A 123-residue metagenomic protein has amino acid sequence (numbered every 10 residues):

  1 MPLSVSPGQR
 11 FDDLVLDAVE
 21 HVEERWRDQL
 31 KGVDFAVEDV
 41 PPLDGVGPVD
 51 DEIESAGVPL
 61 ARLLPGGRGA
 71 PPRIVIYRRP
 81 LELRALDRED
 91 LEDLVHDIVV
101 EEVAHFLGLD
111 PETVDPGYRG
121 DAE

Functional and structural regions predicted by a protein language model:
M1-P72, P80, L86-D87: A metal-dependent hydrolase signature that marks the N-terminal structural subdomain at the beginning of catalytic folds
E54-H96, F106-E123: Active-site scaffold of zinc-dependent metalloenzymes
E102: Walker B catalytic acidic pair
